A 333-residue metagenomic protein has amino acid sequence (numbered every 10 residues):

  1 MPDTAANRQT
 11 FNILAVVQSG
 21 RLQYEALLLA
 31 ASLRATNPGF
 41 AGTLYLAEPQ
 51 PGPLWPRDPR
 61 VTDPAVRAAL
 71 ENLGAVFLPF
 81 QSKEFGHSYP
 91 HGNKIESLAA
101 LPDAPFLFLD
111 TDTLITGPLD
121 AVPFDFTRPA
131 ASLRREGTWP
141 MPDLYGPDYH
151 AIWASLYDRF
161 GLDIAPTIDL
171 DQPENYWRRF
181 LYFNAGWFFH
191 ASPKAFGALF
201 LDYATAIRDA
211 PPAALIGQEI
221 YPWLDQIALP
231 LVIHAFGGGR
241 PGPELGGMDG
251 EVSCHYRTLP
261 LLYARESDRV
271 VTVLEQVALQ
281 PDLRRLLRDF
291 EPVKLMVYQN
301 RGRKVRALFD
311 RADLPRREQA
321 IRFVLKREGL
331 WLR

Functional and structural regions predicted by a protein language model:
M1-R333: Glycosyltransferase catalytic domains, chiefly GT-A lineage
